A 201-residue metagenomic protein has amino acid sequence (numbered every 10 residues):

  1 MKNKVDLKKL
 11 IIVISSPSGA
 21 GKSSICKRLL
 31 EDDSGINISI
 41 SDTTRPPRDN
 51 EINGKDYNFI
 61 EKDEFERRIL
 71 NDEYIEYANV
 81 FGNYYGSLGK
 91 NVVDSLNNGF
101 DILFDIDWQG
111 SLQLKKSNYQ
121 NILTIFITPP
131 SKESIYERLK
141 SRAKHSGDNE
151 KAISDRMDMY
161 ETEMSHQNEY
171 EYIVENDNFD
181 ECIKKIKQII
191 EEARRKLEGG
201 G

Functional and structural regions predicted by a protein language model:
K2-D6, E137-H145, E161-G201: NTP-dependent small-molecule kinase module
L7-I12, G99: Pre-Walker A (Motif I) flank of P-loop NTPase domains
S15-P17: P-loop (Walker A) phosphate-binding loop of NTP-binding proteins
A20: ATP-binding Walker
S23: Walker A/P-loop
E31-I40: Post-Walker A helix-loop "phosphate-sensing" segment adjacent to the P-loop in P-loop NTPases
T43-I102, W108-L112: ATP-dependent small-molecule kinase phosphotransfer cores that center on conserved nucleotide phosphate-binding segments
R45-N50, L96-N97, D101, I106-W108 (+2 more regions): A glycine- and Lys/Arg-enriched "phosphate-lid" helix/loop adjacent to the NTP-binding pocket of small-molecule kinases
